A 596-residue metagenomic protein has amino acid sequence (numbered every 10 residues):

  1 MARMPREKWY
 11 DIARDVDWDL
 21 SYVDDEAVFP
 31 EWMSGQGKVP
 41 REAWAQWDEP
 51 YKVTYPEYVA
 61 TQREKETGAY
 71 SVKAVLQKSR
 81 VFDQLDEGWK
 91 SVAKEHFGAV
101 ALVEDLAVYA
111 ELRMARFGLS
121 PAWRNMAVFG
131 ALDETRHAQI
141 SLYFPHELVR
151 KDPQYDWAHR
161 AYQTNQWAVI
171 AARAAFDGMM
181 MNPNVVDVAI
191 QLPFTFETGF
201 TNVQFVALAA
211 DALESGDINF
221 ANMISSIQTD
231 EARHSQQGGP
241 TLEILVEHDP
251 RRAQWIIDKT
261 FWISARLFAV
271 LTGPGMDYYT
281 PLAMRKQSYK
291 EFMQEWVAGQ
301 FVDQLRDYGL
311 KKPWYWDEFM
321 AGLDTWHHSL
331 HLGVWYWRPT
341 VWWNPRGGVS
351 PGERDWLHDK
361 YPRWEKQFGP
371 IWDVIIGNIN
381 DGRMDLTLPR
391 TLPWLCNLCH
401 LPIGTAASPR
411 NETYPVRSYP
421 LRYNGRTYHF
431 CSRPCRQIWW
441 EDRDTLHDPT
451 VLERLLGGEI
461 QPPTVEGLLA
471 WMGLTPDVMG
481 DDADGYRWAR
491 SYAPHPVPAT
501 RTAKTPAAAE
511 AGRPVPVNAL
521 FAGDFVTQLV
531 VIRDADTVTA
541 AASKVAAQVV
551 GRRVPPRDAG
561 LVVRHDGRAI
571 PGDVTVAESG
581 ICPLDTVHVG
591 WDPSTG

Functional and structural regions predicted by a protein language model:
M1-Q46, R252-M384: Extended, helix-rich structural scaffolds rather than catalytic motifs
W18-D24, D86-G118, P183-E214, T272 (+1 more regions): Alpha-helical bundle segments that constitute or directly flank the non-heme di-iron/ferroxidase center
Y22-A74, T135-H159, G239-L242: Conserved alpha-helical segments that form or flank metal/cofactor-binding pockets of metalloenzymes
A74-F97, W157-T195, L213-S215, W262-L282: Acidic/His metal-coordination segments adjacent to aromatic residues that form catalytic metal sites in metalloenzymes
F97-A171: Long, hydrophobic, well-ordered secondary-structure blocks that form the structural core and pocket-lining surfaces
R113-N125, E147-P153, M180-D187, V206-S226 (+2 more regions): Inter-helical turn/loop segments and adjacent helix faces that build the functional surface of alpha-helical bundle
G352-R426, C431-R436, D444-P498: Intrinsically disordered, low-complexity terminal tails and linkers in eukaryotic proteins, enriched in charged/polar
V497-G596: Ubiquitin system architectures
